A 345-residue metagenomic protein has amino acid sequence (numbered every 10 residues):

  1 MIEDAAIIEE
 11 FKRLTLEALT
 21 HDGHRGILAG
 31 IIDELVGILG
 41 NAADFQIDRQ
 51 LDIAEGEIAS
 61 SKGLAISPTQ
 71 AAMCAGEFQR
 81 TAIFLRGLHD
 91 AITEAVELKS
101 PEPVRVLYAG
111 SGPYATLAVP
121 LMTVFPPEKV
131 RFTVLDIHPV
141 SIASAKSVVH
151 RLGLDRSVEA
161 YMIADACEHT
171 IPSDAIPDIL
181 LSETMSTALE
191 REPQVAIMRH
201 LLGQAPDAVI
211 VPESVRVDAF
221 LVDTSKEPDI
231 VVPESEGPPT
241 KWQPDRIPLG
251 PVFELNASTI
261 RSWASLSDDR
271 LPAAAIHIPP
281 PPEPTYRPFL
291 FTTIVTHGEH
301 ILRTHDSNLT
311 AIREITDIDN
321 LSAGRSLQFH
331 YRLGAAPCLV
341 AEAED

Functional and structural regions predicted by a protein language model:
I2-F11, T15, L19-L39, D52-S61 (+6 more regions): Class I SAM-binding transferase module
E57-V96: Class I SAM-dependent methyltransferase Rossmann-like catalytic core, especially the SAM/SAH-binding loop
M73-L85, G110-L117, I137-S141, E190: Phosphate/oxyanion-binding active-site loops and adjacent basic polyanion-contact surfaces
S100-Y114: Conserved class I S-adenosyl-L-methionine
G112-E128: Conserved SAM-binding loop of SAM-dependent methyltransferases across substrates and taxa, primarily the Class I
A145-K146: Conserved SAM-binding loop
V149: Conserved hydrophobic residues forming the short capping helix/wall of the S-adenosyl-L-methionine
Y331-P337: Short, charged beta-turn/beta-strand-edge "cap" motif at the junction between a beta-strand and an adjacent loop
